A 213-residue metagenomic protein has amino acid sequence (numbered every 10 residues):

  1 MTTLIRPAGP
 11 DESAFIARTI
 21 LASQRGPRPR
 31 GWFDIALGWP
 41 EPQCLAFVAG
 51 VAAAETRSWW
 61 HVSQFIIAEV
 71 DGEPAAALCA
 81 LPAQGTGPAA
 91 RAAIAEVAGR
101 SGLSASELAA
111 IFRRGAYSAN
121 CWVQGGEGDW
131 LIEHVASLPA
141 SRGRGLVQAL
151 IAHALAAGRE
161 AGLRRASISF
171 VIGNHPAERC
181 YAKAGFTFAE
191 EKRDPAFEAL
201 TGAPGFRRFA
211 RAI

Functional and structural regions predicted by a protein language model:
L4-R18, R25-G31, A83: A short beta-loop-alpha structural element at the N-terminal edge of CoA-dependent acyl/N-acetyltransferase catalytic
Q24-A52, A98-L103: Conserved GNAT-fold acetyl-CoA-binding loop/helix
G38-F65, E69-D71, A75, A116-W122: Active-site rim helix/loop that mediates acceptor-substrate recognition in acyltransferases
I67, E73-P82, L131, A136: Conserved beta-strand in the GNAT
Q84-D129: Conserved acyl-donor/pantetheine-binding loop and adjacent beta-alpha core of acyl/acetyltransferases and related
D129-W130, G158-S169: Conserved GNAT acetyl-CoA-binding A-motif
E133-R142, I168-E178, D194-F206: Conserved beta-strand-loop-alpha-helix junction that forms the acyl-donor binding cleft
G143-A156, R179-K183: Conserved acetyl-CoA-binding loop-helix of GNAT-fold acetyltransferases
